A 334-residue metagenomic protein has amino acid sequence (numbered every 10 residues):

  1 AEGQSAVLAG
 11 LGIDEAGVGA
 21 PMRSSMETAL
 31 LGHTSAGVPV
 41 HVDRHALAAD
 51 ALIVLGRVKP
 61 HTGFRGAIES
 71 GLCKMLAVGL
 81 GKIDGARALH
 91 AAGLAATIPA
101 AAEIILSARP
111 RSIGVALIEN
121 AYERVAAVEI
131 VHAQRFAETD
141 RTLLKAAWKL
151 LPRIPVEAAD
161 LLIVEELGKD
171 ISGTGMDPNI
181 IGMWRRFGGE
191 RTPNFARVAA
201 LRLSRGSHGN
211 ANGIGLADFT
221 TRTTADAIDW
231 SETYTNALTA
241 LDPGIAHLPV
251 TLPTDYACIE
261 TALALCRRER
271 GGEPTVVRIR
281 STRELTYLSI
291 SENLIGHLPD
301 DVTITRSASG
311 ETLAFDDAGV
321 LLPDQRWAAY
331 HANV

Functional and structural regions predicted by a protein language model:
A1-S24, R141-A147, V250, E260-L265: Alpha/propeptide regions of enzymes that mature by internal proteolysis
E2-A6, H33-A36, G63-I68, V125-I130 (+3 more regions): Short acidic, glycine/serine/threonine-rich loops at helix termini
G3-A67: An acidic, phosphate/nucleotide-engaging active-site surface
A16-M26, G32, V54-L55, G114-L117 (+4 more regions): General beta-strand structural signal in soluble alpha/beta enzymes
A20, S24-H33, V156, D160-V164 (+2 more regions): Active-site rim loops that border cofactor/substrate pockets in soluble metabolic enzymes
V42-G168, G182-P193: Conserved, well-structured core segments that form the ligand-binding/active-site neighborhood of functional domains
Y122, G168-I171, R205-H208: Short, catalytically relevant binding-site loops at active-site mouths
I181-G182, G188-V334: C-terminal non-catalytic interaction/assembly regions of soluble proteins
